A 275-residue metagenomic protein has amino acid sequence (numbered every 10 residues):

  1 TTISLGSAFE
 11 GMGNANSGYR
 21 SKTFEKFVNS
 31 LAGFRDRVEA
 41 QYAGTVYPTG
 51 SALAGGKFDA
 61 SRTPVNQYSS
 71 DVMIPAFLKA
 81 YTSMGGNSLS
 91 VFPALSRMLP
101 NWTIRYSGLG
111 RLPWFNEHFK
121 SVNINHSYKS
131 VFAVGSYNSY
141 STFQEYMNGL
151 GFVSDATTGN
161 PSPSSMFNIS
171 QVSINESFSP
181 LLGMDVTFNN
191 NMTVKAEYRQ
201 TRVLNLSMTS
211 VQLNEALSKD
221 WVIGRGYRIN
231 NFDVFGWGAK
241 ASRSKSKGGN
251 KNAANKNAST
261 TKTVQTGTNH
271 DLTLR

Functional and structural regions predicted by a protein language model:
T1-R275: Exposed, low-structure sequence patches enriched in small/polar residues
